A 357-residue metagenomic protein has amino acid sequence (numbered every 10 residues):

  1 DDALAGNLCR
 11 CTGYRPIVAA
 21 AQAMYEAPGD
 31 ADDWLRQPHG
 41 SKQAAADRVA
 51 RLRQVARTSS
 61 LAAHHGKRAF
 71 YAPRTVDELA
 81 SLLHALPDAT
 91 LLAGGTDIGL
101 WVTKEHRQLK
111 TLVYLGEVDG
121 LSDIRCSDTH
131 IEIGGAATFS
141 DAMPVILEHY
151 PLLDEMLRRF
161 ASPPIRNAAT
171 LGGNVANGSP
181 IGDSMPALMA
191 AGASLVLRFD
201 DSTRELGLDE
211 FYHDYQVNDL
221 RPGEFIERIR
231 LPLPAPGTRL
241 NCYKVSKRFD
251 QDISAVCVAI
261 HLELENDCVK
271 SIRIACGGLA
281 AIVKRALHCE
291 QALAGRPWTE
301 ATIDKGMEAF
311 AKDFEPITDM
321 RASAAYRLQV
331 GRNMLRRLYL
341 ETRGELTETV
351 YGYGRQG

Functional and structural regions predicted by a protein language model:
D1-G357: C-terminal structural segment of proteins
